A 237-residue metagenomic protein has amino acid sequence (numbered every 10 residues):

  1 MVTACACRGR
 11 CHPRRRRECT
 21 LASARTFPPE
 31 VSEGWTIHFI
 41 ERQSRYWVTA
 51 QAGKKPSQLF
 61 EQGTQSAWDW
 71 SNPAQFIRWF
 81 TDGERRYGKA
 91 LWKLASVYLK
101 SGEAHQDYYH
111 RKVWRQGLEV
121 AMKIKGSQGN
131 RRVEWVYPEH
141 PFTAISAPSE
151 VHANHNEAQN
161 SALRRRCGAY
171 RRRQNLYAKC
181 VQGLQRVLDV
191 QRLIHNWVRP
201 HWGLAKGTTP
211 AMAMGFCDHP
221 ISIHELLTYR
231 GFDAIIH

Functional and structural regions predicted by a protein language model:
M1-H237: Residue-level recognition of single "structural anchor" positions that define or cap local secondary structure
